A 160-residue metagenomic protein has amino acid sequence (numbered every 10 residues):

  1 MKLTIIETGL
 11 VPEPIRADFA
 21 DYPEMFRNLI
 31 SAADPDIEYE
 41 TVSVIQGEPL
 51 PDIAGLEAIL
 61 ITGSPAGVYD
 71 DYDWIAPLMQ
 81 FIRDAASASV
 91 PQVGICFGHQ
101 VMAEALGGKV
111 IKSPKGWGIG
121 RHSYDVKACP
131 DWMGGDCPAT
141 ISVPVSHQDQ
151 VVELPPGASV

Functional and structural regions predicted by a protein language model:
M1-D73, P77-Q80, D84-A88: N-terminal beta1-alpha1 cap of cysteine-dependent amidohydrolase-like domains
L10, Q46-E48, H99, W117 (+1 more regions): Residue-level detector of flexible, active-site-proximal loop/helix-junction positions within diverse enzyme catalytic
E24-N28, Q100, D149: Active-site phosphate/pyrophosphate- and oxyanion-stabilizing loops and adjacent acidic/basic residues in soluble
P49-A54, V101-A103, V152-P155: Short loop/helix-cap segments at secondary-structure boundaries that form the rim of catalytic
P65-P130: Cysteine-nucleophile active-site neighborhood
L106-V160: Pocket-forming structural segment of enzyme catalytic cores
